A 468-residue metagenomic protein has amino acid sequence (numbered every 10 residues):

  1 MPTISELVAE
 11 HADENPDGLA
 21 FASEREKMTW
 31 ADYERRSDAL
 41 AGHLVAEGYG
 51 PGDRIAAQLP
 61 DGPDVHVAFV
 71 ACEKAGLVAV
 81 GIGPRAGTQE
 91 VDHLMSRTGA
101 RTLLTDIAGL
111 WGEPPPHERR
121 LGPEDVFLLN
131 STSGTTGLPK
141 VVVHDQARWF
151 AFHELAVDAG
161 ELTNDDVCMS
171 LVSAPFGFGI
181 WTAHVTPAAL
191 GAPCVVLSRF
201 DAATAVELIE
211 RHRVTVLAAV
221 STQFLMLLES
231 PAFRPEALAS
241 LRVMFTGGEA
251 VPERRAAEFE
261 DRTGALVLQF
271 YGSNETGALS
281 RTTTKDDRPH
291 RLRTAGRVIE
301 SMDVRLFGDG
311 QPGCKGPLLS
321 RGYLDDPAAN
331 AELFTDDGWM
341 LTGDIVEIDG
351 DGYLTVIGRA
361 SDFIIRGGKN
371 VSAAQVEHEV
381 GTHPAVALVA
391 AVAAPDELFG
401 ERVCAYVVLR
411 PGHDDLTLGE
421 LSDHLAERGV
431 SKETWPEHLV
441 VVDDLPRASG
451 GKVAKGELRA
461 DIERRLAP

Functional and structural regions predicted by a protein language model:
A9, D17-G62, H66, V70 (+2 more regions): Conserved AMP-binding/adenylate-forming core of the ANL superfamily
P16-D17, P114-S131, L138, E161-V167: Conserved pre-ATP/AMP-binding loop-to-beta segment of ANL
T29-A31, F127-A151, G277: Conserved AMP-binding A3 loop
A56-Q58, V65-F69, E73-T102, K140-V143 (+3 more regions): Short beta-strand->loop structural element characteristic of the AMP-binding/adenylate-forming
F150-V167, P175-V216, S230: Conserved AMP-binding/adenylation subdomain of ANL enzymes
A189, V214-A219, L228-P289, D303: Gly/Ser/Thr-rich phosphate-binding loop
L217, G308-G310, G316, R321-G322 (+3 more regions): AMP-binding/adenylate-forming catalytic core of the ANL superfamily
G264, R288, L292, L319-G343 (+3 more regions): Conserved ANL (AMP-binding/adenylate-forming) active-site segment centered on the GW(Y/F)…HTG consensus within
